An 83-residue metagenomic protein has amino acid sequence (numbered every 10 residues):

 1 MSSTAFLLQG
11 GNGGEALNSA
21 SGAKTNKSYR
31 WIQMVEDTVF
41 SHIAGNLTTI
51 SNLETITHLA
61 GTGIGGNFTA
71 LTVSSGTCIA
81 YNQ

Functional and structural regions predicted by a protein language model:
M1-K24, S74-Q83: C-terminal interaction-tip segments
M1-T4, T48, A60: Long, low-complexity, acidic Ser/Pro- and Gly-enriched intrinsically disordered regions in large eukaryotic
S3-A5, G14, D37, A44 (+1 more regions): Generic N-terminal initiation segments characterized by hydrophobic and/or small/turn-forming residues
A16-F40, G65-T72: Beta-rich globular "head" domains
V39-I50, T77-Q83: Short, surface-exposed beta-strand/strand-loop-strand elements in extracellular ectodomains
L53-Q83: Short, compact, well-ordered microdomains
